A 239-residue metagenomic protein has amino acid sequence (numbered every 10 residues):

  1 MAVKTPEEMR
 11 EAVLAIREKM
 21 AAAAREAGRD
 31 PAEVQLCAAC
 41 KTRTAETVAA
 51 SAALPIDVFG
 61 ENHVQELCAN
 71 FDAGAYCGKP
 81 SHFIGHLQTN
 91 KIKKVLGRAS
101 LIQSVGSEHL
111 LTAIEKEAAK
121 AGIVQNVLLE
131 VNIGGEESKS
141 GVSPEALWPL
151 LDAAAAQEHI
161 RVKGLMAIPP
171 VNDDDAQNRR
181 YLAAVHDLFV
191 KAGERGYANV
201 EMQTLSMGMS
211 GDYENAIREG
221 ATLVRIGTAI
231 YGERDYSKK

Functional and structural regions predicted by a protein language model:
M1-D187, K191-G211, I217-E219, Y231-E233: Conserved alpha/beta-domain cores
A221-K239: Gly/Pro- and small hydrophobic-enriched strand-loop and loop-to-helix capping segments that sit at the rims
